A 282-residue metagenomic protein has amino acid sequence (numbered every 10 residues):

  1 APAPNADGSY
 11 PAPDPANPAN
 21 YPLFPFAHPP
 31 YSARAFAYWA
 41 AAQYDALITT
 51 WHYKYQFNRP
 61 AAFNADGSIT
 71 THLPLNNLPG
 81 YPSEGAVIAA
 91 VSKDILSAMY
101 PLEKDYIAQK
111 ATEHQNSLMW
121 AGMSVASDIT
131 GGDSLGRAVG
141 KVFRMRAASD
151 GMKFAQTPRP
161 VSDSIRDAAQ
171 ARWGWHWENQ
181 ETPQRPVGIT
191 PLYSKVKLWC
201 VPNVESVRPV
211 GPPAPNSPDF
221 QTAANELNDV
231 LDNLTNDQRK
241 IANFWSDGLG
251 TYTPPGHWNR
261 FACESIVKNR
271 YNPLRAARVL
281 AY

Functional and structural regions predicted by a protein language model:
A1-Y282: Acidic/polar surface patches and capping/hinge elements
